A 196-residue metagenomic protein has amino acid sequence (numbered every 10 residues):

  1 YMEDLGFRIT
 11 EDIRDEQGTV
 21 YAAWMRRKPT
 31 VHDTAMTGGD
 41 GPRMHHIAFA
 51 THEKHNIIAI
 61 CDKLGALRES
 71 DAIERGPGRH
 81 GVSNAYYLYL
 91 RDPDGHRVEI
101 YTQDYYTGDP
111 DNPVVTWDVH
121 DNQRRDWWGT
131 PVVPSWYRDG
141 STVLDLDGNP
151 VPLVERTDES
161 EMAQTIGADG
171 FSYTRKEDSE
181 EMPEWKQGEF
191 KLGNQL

Functional and structural regions predicted by a protein language model:
Y1-V31, Q195: Core segments of cupin and vicinal oxygen chelate
M2, A48-V98, T102-L196: Vicinal oxygen chelate
A23, H45-H46: Conserved acetyl-CoA binding element of GNAT-fold acetyltransferases
R26, T37, R91: Residue-level detector of conserved, well-ordered beta-strand and adjacent loop positions that form binding/recognition
T30-T34, H96: Short, charged/polar, Gly/Pro-enriched secondary-structure boundary elements
D33-M36, M44: Solvent-exposed, charged amphipathic helical/linker segments at domain boundaries
G41: Long C-terminal interaction/binding lobes of large macromolecular proteins
